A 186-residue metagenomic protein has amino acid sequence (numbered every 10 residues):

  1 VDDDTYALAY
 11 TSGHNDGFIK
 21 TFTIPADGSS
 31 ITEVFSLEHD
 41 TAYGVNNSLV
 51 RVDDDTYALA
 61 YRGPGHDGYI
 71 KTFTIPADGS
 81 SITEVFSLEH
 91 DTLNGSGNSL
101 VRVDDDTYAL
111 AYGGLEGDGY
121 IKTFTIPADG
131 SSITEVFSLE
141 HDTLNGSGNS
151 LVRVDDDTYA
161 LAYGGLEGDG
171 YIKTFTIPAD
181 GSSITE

Functional and structural regions predicted by a protein language model:
V1-E186: Extracellular, repeat-based ectodomains that mediate carbohydrate processing or recognition
